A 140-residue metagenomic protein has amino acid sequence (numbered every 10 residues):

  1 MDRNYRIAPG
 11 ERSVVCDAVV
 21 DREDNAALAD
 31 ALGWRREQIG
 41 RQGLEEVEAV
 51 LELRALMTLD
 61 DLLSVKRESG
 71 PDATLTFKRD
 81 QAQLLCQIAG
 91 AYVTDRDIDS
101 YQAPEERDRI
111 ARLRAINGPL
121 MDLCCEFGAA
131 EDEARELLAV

Functional and structural regions predicted by a protein language model:
M1-V140: Positively charged, low-complexity terminal tracts and the immediately adjacent first secondary-structure elements
